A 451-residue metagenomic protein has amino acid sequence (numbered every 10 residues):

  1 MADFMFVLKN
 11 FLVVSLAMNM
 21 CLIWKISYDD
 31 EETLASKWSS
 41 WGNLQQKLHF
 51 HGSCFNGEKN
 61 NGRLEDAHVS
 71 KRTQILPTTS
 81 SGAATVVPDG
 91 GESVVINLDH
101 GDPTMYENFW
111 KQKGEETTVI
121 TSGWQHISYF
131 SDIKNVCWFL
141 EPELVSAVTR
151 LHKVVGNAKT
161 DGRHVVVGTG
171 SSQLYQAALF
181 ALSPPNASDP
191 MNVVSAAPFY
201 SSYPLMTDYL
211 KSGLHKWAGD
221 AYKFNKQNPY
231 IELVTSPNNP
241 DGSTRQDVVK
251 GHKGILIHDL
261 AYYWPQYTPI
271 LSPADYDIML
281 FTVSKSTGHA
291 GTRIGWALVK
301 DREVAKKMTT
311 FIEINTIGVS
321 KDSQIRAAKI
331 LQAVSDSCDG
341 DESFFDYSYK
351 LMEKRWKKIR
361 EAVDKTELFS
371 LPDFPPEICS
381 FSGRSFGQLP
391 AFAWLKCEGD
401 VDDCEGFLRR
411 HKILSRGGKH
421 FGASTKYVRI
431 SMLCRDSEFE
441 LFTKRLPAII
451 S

Functional and structural regions predicted by a protein language model:
A2-S451: PLP-dependent class I/II
